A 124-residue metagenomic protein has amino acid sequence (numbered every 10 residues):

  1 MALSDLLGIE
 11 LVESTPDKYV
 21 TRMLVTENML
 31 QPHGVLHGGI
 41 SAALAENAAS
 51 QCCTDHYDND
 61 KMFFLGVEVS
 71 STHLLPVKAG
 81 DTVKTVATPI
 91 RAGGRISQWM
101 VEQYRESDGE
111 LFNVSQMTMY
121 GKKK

Functional and structural regions predicted by a protein language model:
M1-N28: Non-catalytic linker/capping segments at the edges of enzyme domains
L7, D17-Y19, F63-V69, D81-V83 (+2 more regions): A generic structural signal for short beta-strands and their flanking turns/coil linkers
M23-V25, H73, G121: Hydrophobic residues in beta-strands and at strand termini
T26-M29, N47-S50, A79: Short, charged/polar surface micro-motifs in flexible loops or helix N-caps
E27-G38: A short glycine/serine-rich beta->alpha loop
G39-N59: Active-site helix/loop of acyl-thioester processing domains in fatty-acid/polyketide metabolism, spanning hotdog-fold
C52-K84, P89: Hydrophobic beta-strand-centered segment that forms part of the acyl-chain substrate-binding groove
F64, V77-A79, T88-K124: HotDog/MaoC-like acyl-thioester-processing domains
